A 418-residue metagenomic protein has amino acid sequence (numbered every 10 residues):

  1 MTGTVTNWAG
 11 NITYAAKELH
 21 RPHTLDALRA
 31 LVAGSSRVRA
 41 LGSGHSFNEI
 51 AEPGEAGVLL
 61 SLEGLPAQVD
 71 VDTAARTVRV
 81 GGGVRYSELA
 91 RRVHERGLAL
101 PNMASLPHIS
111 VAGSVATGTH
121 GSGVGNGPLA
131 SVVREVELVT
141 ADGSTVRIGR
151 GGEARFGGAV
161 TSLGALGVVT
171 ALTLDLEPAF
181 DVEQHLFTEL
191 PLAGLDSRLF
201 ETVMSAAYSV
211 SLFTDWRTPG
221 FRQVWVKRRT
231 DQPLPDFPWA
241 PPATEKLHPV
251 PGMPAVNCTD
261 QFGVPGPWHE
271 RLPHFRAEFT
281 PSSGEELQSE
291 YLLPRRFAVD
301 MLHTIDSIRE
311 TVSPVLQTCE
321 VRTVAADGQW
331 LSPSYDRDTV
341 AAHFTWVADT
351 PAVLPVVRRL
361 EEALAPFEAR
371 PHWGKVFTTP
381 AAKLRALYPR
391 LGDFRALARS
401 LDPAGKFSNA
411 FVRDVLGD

Functional and structural regions predicted by a protein language model:
M1-D418: Noncatalytic alpha-helical scaffold of FAD-dependent oxidoreductases
